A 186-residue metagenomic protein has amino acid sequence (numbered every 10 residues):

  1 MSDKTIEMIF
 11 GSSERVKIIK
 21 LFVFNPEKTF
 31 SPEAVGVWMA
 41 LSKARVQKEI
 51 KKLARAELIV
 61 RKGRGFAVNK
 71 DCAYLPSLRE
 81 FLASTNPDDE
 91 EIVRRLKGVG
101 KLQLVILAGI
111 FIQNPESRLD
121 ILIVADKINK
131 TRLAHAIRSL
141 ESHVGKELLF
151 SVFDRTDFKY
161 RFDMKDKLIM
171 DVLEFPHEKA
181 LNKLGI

Functional and structural regions predicted by a protein language model:
M1-V16, K28-K101, F111-E116, D126-I186: Catalytic core of pol beta-like nucleotidyltransferases
V23-E27: Short helix-capping/hinge SLiMs at alpha-helix to coil transitions
L104-L107: Hydrophobic/anchoring residues in structured secondary elements
D120-I123: Short beta-strand->loop micro-motif that forms the acidic, two-metal-ion catalytic signature in nucleotide-processing
